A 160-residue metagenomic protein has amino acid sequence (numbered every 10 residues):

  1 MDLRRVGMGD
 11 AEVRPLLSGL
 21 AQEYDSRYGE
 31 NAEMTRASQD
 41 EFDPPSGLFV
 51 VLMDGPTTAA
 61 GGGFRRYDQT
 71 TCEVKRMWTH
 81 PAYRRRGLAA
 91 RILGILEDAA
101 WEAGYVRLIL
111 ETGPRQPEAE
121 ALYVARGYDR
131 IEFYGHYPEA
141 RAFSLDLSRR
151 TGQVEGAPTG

Functional and structural regions predicted by a protein language model:
R4-K75, H80-P81, L93-I95, A99 (+2 more regions): Acetyl-CoA-dependent GNAT
A11, R86, P117: Loop/helix-junction capping segments adjacent to catalytic residues or to phosphate/diphosphate-binding pockets
H80-A82, R86, P114: Active-site acidic-Proline motif in GNAT/NAT acetyltransferases
R86, A90, G94: Residues forming the Rossmann-fold NAD(P)(H) cofactor-binding site
G87, G104, G127: Short glycine-rich hinge loops at helix-strand junctions in the catalytic core of two-component histidine kinases
A90, R115-A140: Conserved active-site alpha-helix within GNAT-family acetyltransferase domains
L93, A100-T112: Conserved GNAT acetyl-CoA-binding A-motif
